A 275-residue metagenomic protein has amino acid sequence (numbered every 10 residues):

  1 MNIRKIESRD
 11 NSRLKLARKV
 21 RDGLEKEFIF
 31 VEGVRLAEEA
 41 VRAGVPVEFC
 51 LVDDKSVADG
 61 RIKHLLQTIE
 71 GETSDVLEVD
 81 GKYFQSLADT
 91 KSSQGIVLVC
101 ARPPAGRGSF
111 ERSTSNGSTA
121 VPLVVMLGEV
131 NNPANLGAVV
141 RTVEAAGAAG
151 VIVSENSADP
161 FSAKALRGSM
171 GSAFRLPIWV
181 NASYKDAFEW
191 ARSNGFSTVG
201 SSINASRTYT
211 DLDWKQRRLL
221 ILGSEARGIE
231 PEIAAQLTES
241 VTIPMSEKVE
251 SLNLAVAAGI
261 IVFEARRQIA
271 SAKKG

Functional and structural regions predicted by a protein language model:
M1-L66, S157-D159: Boundary-proximal intrinsically disordered activation/regulatory segments immediately upstream of a helical core
G33, N131-A138, L252-A257: Amphipathic alpha-helical repeat scaffolds
V34, K55-V57, Y83, P103 (+3 more regions): Short glycine-rich anion-binding loops that position phosphate/pyrophosphate groups of nucleotides and phosphorylated
R42, T68-G71, A101, F110 (+1 more regions): RNA substrate-binding interface of SAM-dependent RNA methyltransferases
H64-D89, W179-A182: A glycine-rich helix N-cap at a beta->alpha junction
L98, T142-A146, P160-A173, P231-G275: Structured adenosyl-cofactor binding patch, chiefly the S-adenosyl-L-methionine
V199-K248, N253: Active-site/ligand-binding-proximal alpha/beta "capping" segment
